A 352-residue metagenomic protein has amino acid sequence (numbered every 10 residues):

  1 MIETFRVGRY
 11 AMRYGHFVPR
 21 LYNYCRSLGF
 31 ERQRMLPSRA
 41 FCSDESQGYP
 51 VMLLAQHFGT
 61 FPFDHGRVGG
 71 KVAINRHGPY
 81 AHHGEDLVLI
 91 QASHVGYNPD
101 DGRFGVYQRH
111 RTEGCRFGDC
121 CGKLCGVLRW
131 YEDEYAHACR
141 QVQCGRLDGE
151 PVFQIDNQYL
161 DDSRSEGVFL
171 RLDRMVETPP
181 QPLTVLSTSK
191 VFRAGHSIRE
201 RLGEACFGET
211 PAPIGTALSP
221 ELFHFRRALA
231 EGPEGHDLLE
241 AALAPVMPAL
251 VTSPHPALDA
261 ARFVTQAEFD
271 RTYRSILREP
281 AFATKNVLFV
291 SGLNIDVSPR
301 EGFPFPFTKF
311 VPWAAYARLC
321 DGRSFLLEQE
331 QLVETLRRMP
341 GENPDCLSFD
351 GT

Functional and structural regions predicted by a protein language model:
M1-M35, G59-T60, V68-V88, Y97-T352: Divalent-metal-activated hydrolytic enzyme cores
F41-S46, V95: Short glycine-enriched loops at secondary-structure junctions
Q47-L53: Short, solvent-exposed amphipathic alpha-helices that sit in or adjacent to ligand/effector-binding or catalytic
L54-D64: Short helix-loop-beta junction
I90-A92: Short, surface-exposed ligand- or partner-binding patches at beta-edge/loop junctions that are enriched in aromatics
